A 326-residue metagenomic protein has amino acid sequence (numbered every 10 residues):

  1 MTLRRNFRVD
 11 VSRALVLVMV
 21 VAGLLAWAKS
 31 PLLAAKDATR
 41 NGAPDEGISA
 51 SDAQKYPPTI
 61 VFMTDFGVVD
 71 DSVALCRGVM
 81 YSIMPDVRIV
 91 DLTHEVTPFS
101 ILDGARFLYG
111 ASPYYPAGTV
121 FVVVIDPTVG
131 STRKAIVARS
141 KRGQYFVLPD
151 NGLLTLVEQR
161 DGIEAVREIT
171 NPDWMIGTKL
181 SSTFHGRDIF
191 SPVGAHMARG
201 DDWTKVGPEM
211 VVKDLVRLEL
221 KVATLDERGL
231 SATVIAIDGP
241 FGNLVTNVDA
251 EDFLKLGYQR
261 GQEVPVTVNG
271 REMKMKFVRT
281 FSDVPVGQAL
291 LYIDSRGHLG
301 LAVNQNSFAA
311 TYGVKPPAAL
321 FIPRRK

Functional and structural regions predicted by a protein language model:
M1-D10: N-terminal secretory signal peptides that target proteins for export/translocation
A14-A26: Bacterial N-terminal signal peptides
A26-P44: Signal peptide processing junction and immediate N-terminal pro/mature segment of secreted/exported proteins
P57-T59, D71, I83-I89, F99-G110 (+2 more regions): Active-site histidine-anchored catalytic micro-motif
S72-M80: Short, solvent-exposed amphipathic alpha-helices that sit in or adjacent to ligand/effector-binding or catalytic
D91-T93: A short aromatic-anchored loop/beta-hairpin motif
K179-D252, L256-Y258: Anionic-ligand-binding alpha/beta catalytic cores of soluble enzymes and soluble regulatory domains that recognize
V245-T311: A conserved acidic, glycine/proline-rich C-terminal tail/linker
